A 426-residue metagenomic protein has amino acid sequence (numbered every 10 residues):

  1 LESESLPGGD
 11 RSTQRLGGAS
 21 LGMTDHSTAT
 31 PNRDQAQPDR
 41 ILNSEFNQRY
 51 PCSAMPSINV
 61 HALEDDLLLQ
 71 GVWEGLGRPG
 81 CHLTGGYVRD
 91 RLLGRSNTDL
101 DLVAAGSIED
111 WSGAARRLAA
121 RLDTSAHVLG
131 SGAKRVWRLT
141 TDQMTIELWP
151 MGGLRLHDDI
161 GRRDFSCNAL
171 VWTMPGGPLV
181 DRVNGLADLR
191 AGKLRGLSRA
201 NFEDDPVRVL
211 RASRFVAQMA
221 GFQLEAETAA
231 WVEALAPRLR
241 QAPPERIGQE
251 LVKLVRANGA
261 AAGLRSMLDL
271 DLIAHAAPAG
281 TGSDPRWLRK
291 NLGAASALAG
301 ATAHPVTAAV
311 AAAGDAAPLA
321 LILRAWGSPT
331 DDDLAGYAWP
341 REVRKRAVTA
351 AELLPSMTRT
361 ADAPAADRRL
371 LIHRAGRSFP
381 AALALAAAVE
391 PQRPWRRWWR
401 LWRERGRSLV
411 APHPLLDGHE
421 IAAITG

Functional and structural regions predicted by a protein language model:
L1-P7: N-terminal helix-forming leader/targeting segments
E4, S12-Q14, G22, Q37 (+1 more regions): A cross-taxon signal for low-complexity, glycine/charged-rich
Q14, H26, Q35-Q37, Q48-Y50: Low-complexity, intrinsically disordered or signal/transmembrane-proximal segments
T30, R40-Q48: Intrinsically disordered, low-complexity segments enriched in serine/proline and basic residues
R33-Q35, W231: Intrinsically disordered, low-complexity, charge-rich segments with an acidic bias
N47-G426: Catalytic cores of the polymerase beta-like nucleotidyltransferase superfamily and closely associated nucleotide
